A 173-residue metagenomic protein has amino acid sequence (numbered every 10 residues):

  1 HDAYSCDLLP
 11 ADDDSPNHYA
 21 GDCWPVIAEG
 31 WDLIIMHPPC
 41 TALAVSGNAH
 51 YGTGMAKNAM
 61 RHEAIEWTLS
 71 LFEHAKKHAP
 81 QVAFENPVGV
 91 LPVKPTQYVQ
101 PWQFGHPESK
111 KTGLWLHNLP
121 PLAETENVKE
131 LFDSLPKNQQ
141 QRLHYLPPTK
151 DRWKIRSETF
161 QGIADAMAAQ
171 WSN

Functional and structural regions predicted by a protein language model:
H1-N173: Conserved active-site and SAM-binding loop architecture of S-adenosyl-L-methionine-dependent nucleic-acid
